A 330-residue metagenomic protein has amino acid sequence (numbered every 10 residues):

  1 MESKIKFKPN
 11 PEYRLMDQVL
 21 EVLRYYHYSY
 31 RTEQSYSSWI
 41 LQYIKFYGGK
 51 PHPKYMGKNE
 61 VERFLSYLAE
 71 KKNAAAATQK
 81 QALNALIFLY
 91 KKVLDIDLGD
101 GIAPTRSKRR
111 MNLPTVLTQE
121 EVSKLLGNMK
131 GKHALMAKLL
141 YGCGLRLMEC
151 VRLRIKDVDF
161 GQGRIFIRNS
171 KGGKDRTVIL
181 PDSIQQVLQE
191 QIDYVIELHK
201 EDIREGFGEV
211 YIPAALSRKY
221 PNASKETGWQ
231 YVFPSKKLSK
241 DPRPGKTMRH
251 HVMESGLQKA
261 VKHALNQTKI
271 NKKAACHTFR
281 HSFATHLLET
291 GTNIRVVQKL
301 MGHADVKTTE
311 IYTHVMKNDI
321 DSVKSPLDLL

Functional and structural regions predicted by a protein language model:
M1-L330: Conserved catalytic core of the tyrosine transesterase superfamily
